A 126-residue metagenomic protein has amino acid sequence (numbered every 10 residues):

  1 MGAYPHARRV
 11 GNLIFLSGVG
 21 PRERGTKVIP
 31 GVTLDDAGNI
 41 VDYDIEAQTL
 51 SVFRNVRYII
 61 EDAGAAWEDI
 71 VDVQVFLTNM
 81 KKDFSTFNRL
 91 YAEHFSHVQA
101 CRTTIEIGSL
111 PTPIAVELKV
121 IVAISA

Functional and structural regions predicted by a protein language model:
M1-A126: Short, polar/acidic, helix-capping and beta-turn segments at strand->helix junctions that line the mouths
